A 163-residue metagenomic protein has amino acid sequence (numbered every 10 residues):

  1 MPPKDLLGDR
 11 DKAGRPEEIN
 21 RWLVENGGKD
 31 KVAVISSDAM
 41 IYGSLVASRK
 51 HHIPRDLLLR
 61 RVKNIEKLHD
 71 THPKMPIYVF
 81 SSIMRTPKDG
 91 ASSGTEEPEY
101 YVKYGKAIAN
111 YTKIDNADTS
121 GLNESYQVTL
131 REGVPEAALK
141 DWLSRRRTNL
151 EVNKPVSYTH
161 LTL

Functional and structural regions predicted by a protein language model:
M1-N20: Basic, amphipathic N-terminal segments that precede the first structured/catalytic domain
P2-D5, V34-L45, F80-M84: Short loop/turn segments at strand-loop or loop-helix junctions that form parts of catalytic or ligand-binding pockets
P16-I19, H51-I65, W142-V156: Well-ordered, non-membrane alpha-helical segments in soluble/globular domains
E17-K29: Short, well-structured alpha-helical segments in soluble
I41-I53, A91-Y100: Surface-exposed, active-site-proximal loop segments in enzymatic domains
H72-I77: A short helix->loop->beta-strand "cap" motif at the edges of active sites that frequently abuts
E97-V152: Acidic, His- and aromatic-enriched active-site or binding-groove loops in soluble protein domains that engage sugars
T159-T162: Conserved small/polar residues in nucleotide/adenosyl-binding loops
